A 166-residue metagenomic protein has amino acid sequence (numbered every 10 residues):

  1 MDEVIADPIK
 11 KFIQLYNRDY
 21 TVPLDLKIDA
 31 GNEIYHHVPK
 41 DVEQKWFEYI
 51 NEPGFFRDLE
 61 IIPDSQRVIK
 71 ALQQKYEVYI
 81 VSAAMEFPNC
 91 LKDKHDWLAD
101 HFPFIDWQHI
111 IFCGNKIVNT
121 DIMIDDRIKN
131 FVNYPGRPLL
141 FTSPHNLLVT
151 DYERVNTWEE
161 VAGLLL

Functional and structural regions predicted by a protein language model:
M1-K45: Active-site neighborhood of HAD-like aspartate-dependent phosphohydrolases
N17, K70-Q73, H95, A99 (+1 more regions): Class I S-adenosyl-L-methionine
E48-V81, F87-K92: Short, acidic loop-to-helix structural element flanking the phosphoryl-transfer center in phosphate-processing enzymes
V78-C90, L148, E153-L166: Membrane-proximal envelope and lipid/glycan-remodeling enzymes
V81-N133: Substrate-recognition "cap/lid" segment bordering the active-site pocket of phosphatases
M123-E159: Acidic, Mg2+-coordinating phosphoryl-transfer loop and its flanking beta/alpha structural elements, shared across
